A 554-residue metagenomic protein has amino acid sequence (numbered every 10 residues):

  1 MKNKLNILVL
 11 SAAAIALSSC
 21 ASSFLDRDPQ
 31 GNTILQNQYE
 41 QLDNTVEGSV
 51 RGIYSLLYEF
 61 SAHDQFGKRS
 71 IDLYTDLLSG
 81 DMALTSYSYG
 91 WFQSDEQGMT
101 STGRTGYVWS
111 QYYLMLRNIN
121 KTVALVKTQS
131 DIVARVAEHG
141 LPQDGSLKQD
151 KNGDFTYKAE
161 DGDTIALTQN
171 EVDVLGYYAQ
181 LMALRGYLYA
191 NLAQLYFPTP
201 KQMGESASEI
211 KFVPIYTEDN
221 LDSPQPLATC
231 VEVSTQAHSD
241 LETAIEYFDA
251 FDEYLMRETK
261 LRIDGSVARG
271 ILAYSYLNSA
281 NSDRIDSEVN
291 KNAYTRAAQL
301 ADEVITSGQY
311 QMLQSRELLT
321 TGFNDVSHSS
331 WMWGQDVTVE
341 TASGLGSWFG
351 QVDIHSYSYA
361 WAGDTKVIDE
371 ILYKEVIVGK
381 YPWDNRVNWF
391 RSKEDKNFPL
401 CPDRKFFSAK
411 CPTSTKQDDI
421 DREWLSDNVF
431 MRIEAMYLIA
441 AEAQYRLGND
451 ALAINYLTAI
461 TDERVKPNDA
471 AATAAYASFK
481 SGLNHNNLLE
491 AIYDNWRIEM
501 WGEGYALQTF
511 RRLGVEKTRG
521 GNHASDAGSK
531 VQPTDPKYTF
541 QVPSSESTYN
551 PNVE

Functional and structural regions predicted by a protein language model:
K2-L5, L10, A14-N44, G204 (+3 more regions): Bacterial Sec-dependent N-terminal signal peptides
C20-S79, A83, A301, T320 (+6 more regions): Membrane-proximal, proline-rich intrinsically disordered regions
A21-S22, S266, G270-Q311: Aromatic-residue-lined binding/catalytic grooves and analogous aromatic/hydrophobic interfacial grooves in multimeric
L78, V289-I433, K466-Y476, L489 (+6 more regions): Hydrophobic-face positions in mid-chain alpha helices that act as interaction patches
S88-Y196, A228-V231, E246-D249, E253 (+2 more regions): Conserved, well-structured interaction surfaces
A193-P200, D252, N278-E288, G448: Short coil/turn linking the two alpha-helices of tandem helical-hairpin repeats
